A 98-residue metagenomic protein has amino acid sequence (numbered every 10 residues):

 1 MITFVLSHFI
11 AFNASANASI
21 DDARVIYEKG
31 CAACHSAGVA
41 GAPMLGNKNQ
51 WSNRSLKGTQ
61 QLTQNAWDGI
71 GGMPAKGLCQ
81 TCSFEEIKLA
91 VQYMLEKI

Functional and structural regions predicted by a protein language model:
M1-D21, I98: N-terminal export/targeting leaders of redox proteins
D21-G30, A40: Local sequence-structure signature of Cys/Sec-based thiol-disulfide redox active-site neighborhoods
D22, I26, Q50, Q61 (+1 more regions): Extracytoplasmic/secreted proteins, especially bacterial periplasmic and envelope-associated proteins
E28-A37, A90: The canonical Cys-X-X-Cys-His
H35-Q64: Gly/Gly-Pro-rich "capping" loops immediately C-terminal to redox-active cysteine motifs in periplasmic/lumenal
M44, N65-L89, M94-K97: Axial heme c-ligation environment in periplasmic c-type cytochrome domains
